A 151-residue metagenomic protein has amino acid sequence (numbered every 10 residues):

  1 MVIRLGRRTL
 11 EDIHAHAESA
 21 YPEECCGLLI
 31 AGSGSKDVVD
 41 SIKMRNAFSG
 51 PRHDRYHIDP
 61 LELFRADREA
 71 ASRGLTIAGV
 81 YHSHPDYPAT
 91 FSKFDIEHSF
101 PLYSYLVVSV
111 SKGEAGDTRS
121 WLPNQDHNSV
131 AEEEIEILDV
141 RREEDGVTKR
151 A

Functional and structural regions predicted by a protein language model:
M1-I77, D86-A151: Conserved beta-strand-loop surface patch within small alpha/beta domains used for substrate/adaptor or ligand engagement
V80: Conserved, mostly hydrophobic/aromatic
S83: Short, well-ordered beta-to-alpha junction loops that form the rim of enzyme active sites and present histidine/acidic
